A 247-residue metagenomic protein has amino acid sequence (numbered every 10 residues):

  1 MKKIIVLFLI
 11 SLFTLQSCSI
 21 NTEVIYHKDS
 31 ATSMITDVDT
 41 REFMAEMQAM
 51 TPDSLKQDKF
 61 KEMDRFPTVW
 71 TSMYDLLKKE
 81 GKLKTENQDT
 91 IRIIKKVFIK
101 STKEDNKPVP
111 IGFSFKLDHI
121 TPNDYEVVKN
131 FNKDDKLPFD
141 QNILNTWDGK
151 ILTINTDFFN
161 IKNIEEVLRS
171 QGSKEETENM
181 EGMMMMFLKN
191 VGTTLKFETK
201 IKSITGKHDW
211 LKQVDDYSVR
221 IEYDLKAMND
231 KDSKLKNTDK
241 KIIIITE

Functional and structural regions predicted by a protein language model:
M1-I4: Positively charged n-region of N-terminal signal peptides that target proteins for export
V6-I10: Sec-dependent N-terminal signal peptides
S11, T36, E42, S203-K207 (+1 more regions): Generic marker of "main functional regions" within proteins
L12, A45-E46, F187: A generic "functional-site adjacency" signal
T14-S17: C-terminal motif of bacterial Sec signal peptides marking the signal peptidase cleavage site
S19-I93: Start-of-domain marker
K79-E247: Mature, soluble, non-transmembrane domains
